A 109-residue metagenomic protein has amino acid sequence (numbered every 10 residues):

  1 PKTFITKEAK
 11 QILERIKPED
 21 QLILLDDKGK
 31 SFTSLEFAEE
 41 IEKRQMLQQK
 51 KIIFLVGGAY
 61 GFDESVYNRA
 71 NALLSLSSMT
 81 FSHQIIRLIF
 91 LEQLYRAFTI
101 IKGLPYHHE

Functional and structural regions predicted by a protein language model:
P1-K50: S-adenosyl-L-methionine/SAH cofactor-binding core of RNA-modifying enzymes
L25, I53-F54, T99: Short glycine- and Lys/Arg-enriched binding-loop motifs that mark or flank ligand-binding interfaces
K28, G58, I85: Conserved residues at beta->alpha junctions
M46-L55, S75-H83: Short, acidic/small-residue loops that bind anionic groups at enzyme active sites
G57, D63: Rossmann-fold NAD(P)-binding glycine/threonine-rich loop
E64-H108: Structured adenosyl-cofactor binding patch, chiefly the S-adenosyl-L-methionine
